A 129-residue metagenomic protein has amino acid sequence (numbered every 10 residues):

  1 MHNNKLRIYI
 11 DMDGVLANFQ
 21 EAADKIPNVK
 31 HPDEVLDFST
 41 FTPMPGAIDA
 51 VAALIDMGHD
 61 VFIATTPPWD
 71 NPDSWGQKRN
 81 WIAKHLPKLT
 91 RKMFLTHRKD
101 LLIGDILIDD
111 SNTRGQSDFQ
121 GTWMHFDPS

Functional and structural regions predicted by a protein language model:
M1-F41: Active-site neighborhood of HAD-like aspartate-dependent phosphohydrolases
M1-I8, T40-T42, D49, A53-M57 (+1 more regions): Charged phosphate-binding loop/patch that engages nucleotide di/tri-phosphates or the phosphate backbone of nucleic
A17-Q20, V61-I63, D70-S74, L101-G104 (+1 more regions): Short catalytic/ligand-binding loop motif for oxyanion handling, primarily in non-cytosolic enzymes, centered on
A47-G76, I82: Substrate-recognition element of Asp-dependent hydrolases with the DxDx(T/V) motif
N80-F94: Structural recognition of alpha->loop->beta junctions
K92-L102: Short acidic low-complexity segments
L107-S129: Acidic, Mg2+-coordinating phosphoryl-transfer loop and its flanking beta/alpha structural elements, shared across
